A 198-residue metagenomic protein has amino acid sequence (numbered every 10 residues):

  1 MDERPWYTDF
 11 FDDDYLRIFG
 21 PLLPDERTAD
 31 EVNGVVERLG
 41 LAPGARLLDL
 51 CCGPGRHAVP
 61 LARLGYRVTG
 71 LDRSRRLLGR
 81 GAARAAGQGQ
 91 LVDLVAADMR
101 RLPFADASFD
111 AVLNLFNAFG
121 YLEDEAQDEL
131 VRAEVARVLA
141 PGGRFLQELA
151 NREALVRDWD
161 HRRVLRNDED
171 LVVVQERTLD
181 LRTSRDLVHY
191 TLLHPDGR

Functional and structural regions predicted by a protein language model:
M1-A45: Conserved class I S-adenosyl-L-methionine
L48, R56-R101: Class I SAM-dependent methyltransferase SAM/SAH-binding core
C51: Conserved S-adenosyl-L-methionine
V68, F145-L146: A short hydrophobic/small-residue beta-strand
R100-A111: A short acidic, Gly/Pro-enriched loop at the edge of an enzyme's catalytic core that lines a small-molecule cofactor
D110-A126: A short SAM/SAH-binding and catalytic strip from SAM-dependent methyltransferases
E129-P141: A short glycine-rich, Lys/Arg-flanked "PGG" loop and its adjoining helix->strand segment in the class I
L146-R198: SAM-dependent methyltransferase
